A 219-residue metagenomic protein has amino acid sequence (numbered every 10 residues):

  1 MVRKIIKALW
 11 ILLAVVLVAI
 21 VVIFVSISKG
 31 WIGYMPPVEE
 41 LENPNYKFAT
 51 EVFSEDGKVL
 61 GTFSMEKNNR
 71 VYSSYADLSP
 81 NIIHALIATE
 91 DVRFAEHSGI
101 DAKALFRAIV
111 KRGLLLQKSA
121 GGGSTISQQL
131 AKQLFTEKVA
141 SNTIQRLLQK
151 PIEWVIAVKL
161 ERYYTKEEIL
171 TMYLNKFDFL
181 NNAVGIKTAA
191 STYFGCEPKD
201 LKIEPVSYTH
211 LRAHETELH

Functional and structural regions predicted by a protein language model:
M1-F53, G113: N-terminal type II signal-anchor transmembrane helix that functions as the membrane-insertion/stop-transfer segment
R3-I6, E66, H214: Generic cytosolic/nucleocytoplasmic N-terminal low-complexity/intrinsically disordered segments
A8-I11, K150, H219: Short amphipathic alpha-helical "recognition" segments used for binding
K47-A49, F53-R212: Peptidoglycan glycan-strand catalytic modules in the bacterial/periplasmic cell-wall system
A213-H219: A short, hydrophobic C-terminal helix/tail in secreted or cell-surface proteins
